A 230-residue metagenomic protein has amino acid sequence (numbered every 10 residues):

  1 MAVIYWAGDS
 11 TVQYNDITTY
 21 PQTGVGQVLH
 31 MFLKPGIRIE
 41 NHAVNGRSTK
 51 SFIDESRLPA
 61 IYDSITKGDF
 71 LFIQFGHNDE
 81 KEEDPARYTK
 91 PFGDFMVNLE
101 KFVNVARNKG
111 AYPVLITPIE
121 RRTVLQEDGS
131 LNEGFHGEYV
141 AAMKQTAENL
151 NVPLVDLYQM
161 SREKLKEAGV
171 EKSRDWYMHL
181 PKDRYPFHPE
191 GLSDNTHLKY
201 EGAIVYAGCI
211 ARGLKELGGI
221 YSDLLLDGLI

Functional and structural regions predicted by a protein language model:
M1-N45, P59-K67: Serine-esterase "nucleophile elbow" of acetyl-processing enzymes
S10, S48, N78: Gly/Ser/Thr-rich beta-alpha loop segments that engage phosphate groups in nucleotides
Y14, T49, R162: Active-site environment of divalent metal-dependent phosphoester hydrolases
R47-S48, D156: Short, solvent-exposed coil/turn linker segments
S48-S56: Structural motif
S56-H197, E201-I204, G208-L229: Alpha-helical cap/lid subdomain in secreted, periplasmic, or secretory-pathway luminal O-acyl-processing enzymes
